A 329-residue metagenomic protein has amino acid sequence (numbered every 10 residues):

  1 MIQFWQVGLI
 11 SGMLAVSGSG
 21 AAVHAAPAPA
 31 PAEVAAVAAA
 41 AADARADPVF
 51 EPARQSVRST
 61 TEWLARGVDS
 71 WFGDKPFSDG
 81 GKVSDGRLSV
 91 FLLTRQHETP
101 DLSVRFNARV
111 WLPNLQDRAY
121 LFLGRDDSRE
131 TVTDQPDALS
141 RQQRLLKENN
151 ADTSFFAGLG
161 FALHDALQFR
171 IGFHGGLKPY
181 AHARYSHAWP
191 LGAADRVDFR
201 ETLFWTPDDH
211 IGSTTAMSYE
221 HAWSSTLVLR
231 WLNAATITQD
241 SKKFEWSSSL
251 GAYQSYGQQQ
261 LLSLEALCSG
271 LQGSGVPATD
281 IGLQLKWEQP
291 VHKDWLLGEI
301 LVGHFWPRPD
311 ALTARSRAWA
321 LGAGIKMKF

Functional and structural regions predicted by a protein language model:
V34-D165, R170, A318-W319: Transmembrane beta-barrel domains of Gram-negative outer membranes and organellar outer membranes
F77, L93-T99, R144-E148, R170-G176 (+5 more regions): Outer-membrane beta-barrel domain signature
G86-T94, L121, F155-G175, A194-W205 (+3 more regions): Transmembrane beta-strand segments that form the barrel wall of outer-membrane beta-barrel proteins
P100-V104, A151-F155, L177-A181, D209-S213 (+3 more regions): Residues that define the transmembrane beta-barrel architecture of outer-membrane proteins
N107-R109, F156-G160, R184-S186, A216-S218 (+3 more regions): Outer-membrane beta-barrel architecture
P113-L115, A162-A166, P190-A194, A222-T226 (+3 more regions): Outer-membrane beta-barrel channels and translocator barrels
T238-L296: Intrinsically disordered, low-complexity segments enriched in Gly and acidic/Ser/Thr residues that form flexible
L301, R315-F329: Outer-membrane beta-barrel "beta-signal"
